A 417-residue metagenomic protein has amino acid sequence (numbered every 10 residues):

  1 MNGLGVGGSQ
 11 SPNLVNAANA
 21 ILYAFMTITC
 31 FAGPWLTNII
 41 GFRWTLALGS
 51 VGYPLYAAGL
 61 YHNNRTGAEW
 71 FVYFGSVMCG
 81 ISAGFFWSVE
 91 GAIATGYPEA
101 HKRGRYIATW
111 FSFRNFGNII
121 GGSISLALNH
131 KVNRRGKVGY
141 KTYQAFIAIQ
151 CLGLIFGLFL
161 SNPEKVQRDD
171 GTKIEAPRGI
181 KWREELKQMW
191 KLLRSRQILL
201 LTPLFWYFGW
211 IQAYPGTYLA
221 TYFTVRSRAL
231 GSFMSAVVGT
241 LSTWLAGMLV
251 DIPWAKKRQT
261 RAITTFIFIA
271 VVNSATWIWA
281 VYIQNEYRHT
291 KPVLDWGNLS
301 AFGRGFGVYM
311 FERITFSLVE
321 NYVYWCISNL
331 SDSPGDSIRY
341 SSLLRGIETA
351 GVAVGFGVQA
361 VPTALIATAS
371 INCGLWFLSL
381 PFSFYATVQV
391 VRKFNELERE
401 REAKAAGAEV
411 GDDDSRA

Functional and structural regions predicted by a protein language model:
G3-L14, L60-W70, T95-K102, N118-Y143 (+6 more regions): Extracellular/lumenal inter-transmembrane loop segments of multi-pass membrane transporters
L4, L160, Q167, T172-S341 (+1 more regions): Membrane-interfacial loop- and helix-cap regions that link adjacent transmembrane helices in polytopic membrane proteins
N13, W44-L60, T260-A280: Structural signature of the two symmetry-related core transmembrane helices
N19, F25-T27, C79-F86, H101-G153 (+3 more regions): Glycine-rich segments within core transmembrane alpha-helices of 12-TM secondary carriers
I28-W70: Conserved MFS/SLC helix-loop-helix module at the cytosolic interface between two early adjacent transmembrane helices
M78-E90, E99-K102, F311-V323: Core transmembrane helices of Major Facilitator Superfamily
F111-R114, G139-L160, I267-S274, T368-Q389: Symmetry-related core transmembrane helices of the 12-TM Major Facilitator Superfamily/SLC fold
V166-W182, R392-A417: Intrinsically disordered, low-complexity terminal tails of fungal membrane proteins
